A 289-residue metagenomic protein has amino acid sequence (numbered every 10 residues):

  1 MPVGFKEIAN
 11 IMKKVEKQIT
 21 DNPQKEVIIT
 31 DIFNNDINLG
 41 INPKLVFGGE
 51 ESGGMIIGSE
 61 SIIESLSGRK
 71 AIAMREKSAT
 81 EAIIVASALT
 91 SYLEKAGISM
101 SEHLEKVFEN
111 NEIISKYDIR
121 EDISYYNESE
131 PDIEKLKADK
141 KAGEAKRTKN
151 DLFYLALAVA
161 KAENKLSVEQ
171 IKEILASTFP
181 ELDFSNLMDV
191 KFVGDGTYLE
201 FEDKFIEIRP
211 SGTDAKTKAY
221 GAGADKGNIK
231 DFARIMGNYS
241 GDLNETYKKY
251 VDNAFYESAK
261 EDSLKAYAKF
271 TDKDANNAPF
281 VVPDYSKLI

Functional and structural regions predicted by a protein language model:
M1-G212, K216-A222, K226-I289: Phosphate-binding and adjacent anionic-ligand microenvironments
